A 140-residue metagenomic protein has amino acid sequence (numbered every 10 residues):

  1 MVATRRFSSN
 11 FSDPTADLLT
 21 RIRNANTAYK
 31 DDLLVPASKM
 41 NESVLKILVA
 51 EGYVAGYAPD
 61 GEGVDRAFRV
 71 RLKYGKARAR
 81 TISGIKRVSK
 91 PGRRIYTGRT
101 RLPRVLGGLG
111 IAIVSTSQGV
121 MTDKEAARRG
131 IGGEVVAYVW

Functional and structural regions predicted by a protein language model:
M1-W140: Core subunits and conserved enzymes of cellular information-processing and envelope-translocation systems across
